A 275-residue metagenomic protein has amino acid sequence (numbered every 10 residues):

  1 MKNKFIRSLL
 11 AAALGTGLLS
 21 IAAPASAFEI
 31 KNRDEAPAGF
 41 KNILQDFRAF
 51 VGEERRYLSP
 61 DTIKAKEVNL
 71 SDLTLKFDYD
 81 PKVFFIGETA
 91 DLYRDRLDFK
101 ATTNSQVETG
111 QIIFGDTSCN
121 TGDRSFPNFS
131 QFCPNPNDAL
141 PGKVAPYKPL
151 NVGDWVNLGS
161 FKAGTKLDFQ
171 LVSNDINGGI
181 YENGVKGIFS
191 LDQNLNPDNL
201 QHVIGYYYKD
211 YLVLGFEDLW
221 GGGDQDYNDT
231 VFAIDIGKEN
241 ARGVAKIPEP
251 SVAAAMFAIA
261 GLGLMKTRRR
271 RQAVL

Functional and structural regions predicted by a protein language model:
K2-L10: Bacterial N-terminal signal peptides that target proteins for export
I6, R269-R270: Twin-arginine (Tat) signal peptide motif
A11-S20: Bacterial N-terminal signal peptides
A22-P24: N-terminal signal peptide c-region/cleavage motif recognized by signal peptidases
F28-G215, L219, R242-G243: Extracellular distal adhesion/interaction modules in secreted or cell-surface proteins
W220-K246: A recurrent domain-boundary module in secreted/ectodomain proteins
P248-T267: A short, hydrophobic C-terminal helix/tail in secreted or cell-surface proteins
R271-L275: Short, charged juxtamembrane terminal tails flanking transmembrane helices
